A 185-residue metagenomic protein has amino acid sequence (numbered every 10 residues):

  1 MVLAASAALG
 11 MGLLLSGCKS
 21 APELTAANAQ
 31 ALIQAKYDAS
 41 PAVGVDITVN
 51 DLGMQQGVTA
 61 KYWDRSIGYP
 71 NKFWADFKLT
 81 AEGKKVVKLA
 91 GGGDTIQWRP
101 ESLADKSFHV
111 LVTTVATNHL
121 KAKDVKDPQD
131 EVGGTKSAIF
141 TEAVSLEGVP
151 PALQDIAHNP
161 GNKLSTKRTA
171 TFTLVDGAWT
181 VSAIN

Functional and structural regions predicted by a protein language model:
M1-A5: Bacterial N-terminal signal peptides that target proteins for export
L13-G17: C-terminal motif of bacterial Sec signal peptides marking the signal peptidase cleavage site
K19-A21: Bacterial signal peptide processing site
A35-G68: Post-signal-peptide N-terminal segment of Sec-exported extracytoplasmic proteins
G68-T114: Accessory beta->alpha helical hairpin/"wing" motif in late/C-terminal subdomains of nucleic-acid enzymes
L89-G92, Q97, A143-K163: Short, cysteine-centered beta-strand-loop-beta hairpins and adjacent loop/turn segments enriched in charged/polar
S107-P128: A short, amphipathic edge element
I139, S165-N185: Short beta-strand edge/turn micro-motifs at domain boundaries
